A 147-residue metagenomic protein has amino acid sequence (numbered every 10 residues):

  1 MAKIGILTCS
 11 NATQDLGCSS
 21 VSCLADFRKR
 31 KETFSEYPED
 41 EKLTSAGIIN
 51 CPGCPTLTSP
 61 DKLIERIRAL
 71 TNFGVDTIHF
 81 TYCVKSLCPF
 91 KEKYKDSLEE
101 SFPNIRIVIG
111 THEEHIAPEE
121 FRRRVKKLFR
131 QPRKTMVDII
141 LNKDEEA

Functional and structural regions predicted by a protein language model:
M1-L70, V84, I105, E113 (+2 more regions): Conserved mixed alpha/beta catalytic, RNA-binding, or beta-rich assembly cores of soluble enzyme, regulatory
P60-E92, D96: Mid-chain, well-packed structural core segment of small domains
E92, E99, R122-R124: A generic membrane alpha-helix/interface feature
L98-I107: Alpha-helix-loop-beta-strand connector modules within alpha/beta enzyme cores
